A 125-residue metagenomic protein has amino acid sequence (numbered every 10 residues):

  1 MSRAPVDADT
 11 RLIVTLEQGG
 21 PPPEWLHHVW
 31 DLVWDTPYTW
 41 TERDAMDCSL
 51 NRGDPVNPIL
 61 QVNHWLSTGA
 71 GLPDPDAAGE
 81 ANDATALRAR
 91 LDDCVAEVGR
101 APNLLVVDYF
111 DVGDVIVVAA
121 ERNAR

Functional and structural regions predicted by a protein language model:
M1-R125: Catalytic cores of phosphodiester-bond hydrolases, prominently lipid phosphodiesterases
